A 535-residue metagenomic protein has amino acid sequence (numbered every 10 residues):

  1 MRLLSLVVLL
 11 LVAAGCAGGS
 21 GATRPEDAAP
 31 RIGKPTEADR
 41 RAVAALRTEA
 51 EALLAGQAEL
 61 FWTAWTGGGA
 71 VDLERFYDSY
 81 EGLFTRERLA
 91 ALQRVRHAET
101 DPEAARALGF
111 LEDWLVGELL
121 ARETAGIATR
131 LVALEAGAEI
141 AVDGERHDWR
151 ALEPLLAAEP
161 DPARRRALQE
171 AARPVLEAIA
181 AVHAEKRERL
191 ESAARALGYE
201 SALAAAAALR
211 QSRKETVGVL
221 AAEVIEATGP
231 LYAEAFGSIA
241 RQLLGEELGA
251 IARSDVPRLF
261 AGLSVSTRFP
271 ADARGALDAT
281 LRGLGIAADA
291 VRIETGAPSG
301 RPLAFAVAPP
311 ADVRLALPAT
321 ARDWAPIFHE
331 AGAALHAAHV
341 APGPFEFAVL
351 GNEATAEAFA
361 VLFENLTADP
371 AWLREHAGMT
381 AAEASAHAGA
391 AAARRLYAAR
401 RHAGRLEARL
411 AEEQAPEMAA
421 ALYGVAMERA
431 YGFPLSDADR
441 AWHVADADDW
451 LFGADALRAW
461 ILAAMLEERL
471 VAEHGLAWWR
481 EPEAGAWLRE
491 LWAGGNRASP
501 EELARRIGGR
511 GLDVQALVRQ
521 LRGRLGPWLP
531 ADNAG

Functional and structural regions predicted by a protein language model:
S5-G15: Bacterial N-terminal signal peptides
A17-S20: Bacterial signal peptide processing site
R24-A178, A184-E185, L451, G535: N-terminal helix-rich structural modules
A28-P35, D39, F61, W65-G69 (+5 more regions): C-terminal, non-catalytic "cap/extension" segments appended to globular domains
A125-A128, Q169-A321, L525: Contiguous, non-catalytic segments that form substrate-binding/exosite surfaces or channel walls
S201-L209, A250-A261, R292-D312, A333-E353 (+2 more regions): Conserved catalytic-core motifs characterized by acidic clusters
A221-L231, L350-H387: Post-HExxH zinc-binding segment in Zn-dependent metallohydrolases
R322-A341, E357-V361: Active-site recognition of the HExxH zinc-binding catalytic motif
